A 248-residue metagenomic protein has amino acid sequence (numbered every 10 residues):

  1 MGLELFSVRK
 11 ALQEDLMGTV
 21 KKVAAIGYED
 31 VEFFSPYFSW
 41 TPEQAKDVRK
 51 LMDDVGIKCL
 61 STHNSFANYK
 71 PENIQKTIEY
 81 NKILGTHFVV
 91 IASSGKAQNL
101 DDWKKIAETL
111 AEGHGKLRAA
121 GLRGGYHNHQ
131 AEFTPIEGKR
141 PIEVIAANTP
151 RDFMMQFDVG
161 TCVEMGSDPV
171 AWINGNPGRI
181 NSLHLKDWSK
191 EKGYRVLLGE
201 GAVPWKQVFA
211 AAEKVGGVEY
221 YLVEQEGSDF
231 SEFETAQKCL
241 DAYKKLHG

Functional and structural regions predicted by a protein language model:
M1-A24, I136-M154, V163-G248: Histidine-acidic metal/acid-base catalytic patches
M1-H87, D241-G248: N-terminal pre-domain/capping segments
F6-V8, F34-F38, N64-A67, S93-K96 (+4 more regions): Active-site beta-loop-alpha junctions enriched in small/polar residues
D30, Y37, D54, K58-S61 (+2 more regions): Active-site acidic/histidine proton-transfer and metal-coordination neighborhood in alpha/beta enzyme cores
T41-V48, K70-T77, L100-T109, N128-E137 (+3 more regions): Noncatalytic linker/hinge segments flanking ATPase motor cores
Q44-D54, T109-A119, W172, Q207-A211: Catalytic-core regions built around general acid/base machinery
T62, F157, E200: Small/polar loops that bind or transfer phosphate-bearing groups
